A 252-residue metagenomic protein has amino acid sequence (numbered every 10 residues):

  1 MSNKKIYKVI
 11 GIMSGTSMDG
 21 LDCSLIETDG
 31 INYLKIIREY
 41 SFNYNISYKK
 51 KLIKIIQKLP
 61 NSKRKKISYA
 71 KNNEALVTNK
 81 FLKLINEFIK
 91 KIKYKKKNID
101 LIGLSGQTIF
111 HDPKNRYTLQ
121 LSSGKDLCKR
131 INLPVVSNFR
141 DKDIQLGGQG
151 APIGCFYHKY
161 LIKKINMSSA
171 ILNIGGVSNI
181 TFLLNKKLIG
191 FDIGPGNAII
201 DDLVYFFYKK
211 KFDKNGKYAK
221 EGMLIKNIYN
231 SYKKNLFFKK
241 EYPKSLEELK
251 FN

Functional and structural regions predicted by a protein language model:
V9-M13, I99-G103, S169-N173, G190: Short glycine-aspartate micro-motif
M13, S17-S68, L188: Short glycine-rich, Thr/Ser-proximal phosphate-binding strand/loop in the N-terminal lobe of ATP-dependent enzymes
L25-N32, N115-D126, K159-K164, L184-L188: A glycine- and small-aliphatic-rich helix-loop capping segment at beta-alpha/alpha-beta transitions that lines
Y33, K159-G222: Glycine-rich phosphate-binding loop of actin/hexokinase-like ATP-binding domains
K63-G124: Short beta-strand-loop/turn "lid" adjacent to the catalytic site in phosphate-handling enzymes
V77-N79, Q145, P152, N185-I189: Acidic, glycine-enriched active-site microenvironments
N98-F156: Glycine-rich phosphate-binding loop and adjoining helix at the ATP-binding site of ATP-dependent phosphoryl-transfer
K210-N252: A contiguous, well-structured pocket-lining segment that forms one wall/lid of small-molecule binding clefts in soluble
